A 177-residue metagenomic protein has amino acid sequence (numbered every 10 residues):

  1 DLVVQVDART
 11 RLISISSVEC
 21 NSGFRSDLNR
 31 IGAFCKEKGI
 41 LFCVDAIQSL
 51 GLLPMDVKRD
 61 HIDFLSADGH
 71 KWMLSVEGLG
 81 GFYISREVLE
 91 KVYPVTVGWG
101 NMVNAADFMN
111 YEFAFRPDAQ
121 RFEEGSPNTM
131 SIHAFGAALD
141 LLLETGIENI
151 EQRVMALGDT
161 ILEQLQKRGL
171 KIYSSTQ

Functional and structural regions predicted by a protein language model:
D1-Q177: Pyridoxal 5′-phosphate
